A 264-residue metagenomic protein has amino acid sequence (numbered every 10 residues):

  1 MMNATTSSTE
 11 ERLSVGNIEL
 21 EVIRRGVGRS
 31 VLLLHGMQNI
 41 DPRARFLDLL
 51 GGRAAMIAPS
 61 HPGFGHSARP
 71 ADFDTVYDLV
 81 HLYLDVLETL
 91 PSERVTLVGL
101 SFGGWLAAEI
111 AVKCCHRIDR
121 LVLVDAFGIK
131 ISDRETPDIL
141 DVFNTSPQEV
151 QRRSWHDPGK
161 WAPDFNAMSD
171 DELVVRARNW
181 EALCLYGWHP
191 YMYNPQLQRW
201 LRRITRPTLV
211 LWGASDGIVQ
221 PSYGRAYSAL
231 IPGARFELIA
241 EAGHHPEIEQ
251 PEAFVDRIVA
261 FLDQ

Functional and structural regions predicted by a protein language model:
G16-H66: Conserved HGGG/HGGXW glycine-rich cap/lid loop of the alpha/beta-hydrolase fold
F46, L197, R206, Q220-A229: Short alpha-helix in the alpha/beta-hydrolase fold that links the catalytic acid
I57-V98, I248, D256: Active-site loop/oxyanion-hole signature of alpha/beta-hydrolase fold enzymes
W105-K113, D119-E149: Flexible "cap/lid" loop of the alpha/beta hydrolase fold
D170-R199, R203: Hydrophobic, aromatic-rich cap/lid helix
I204, V210-W212: Short beta-strand/loop motif that positions the catalytic acidic residue of the alpha/beta-hydrolase fold
S215-V219: Acidic catalytic loop of the alpha/beta-hydrolase fold
A234-Q264: Catalytic active-site module of serine/aspartate enzymes centered on a nucleophile-bearing elbow/loop
